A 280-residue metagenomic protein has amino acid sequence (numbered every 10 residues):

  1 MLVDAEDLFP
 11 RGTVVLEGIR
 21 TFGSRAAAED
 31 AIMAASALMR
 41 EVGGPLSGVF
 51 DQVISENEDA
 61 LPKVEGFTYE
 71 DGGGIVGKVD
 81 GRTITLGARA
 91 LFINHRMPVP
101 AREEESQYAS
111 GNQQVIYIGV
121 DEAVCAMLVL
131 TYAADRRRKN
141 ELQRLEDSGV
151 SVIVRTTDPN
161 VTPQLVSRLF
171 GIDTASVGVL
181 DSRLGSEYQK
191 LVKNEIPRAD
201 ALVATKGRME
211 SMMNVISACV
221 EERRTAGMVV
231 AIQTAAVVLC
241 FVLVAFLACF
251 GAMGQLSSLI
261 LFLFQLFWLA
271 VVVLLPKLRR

Functional and structural regions predicted by a protein language model:
M1-T21: Asp-based phosphoryl-transfer active-site loop
L2, I75, Q114-V120, V154-R155: Cytosolic beta-strand hydrophobic patch enriched in CBS
I19-D71, N94-H95, R102-E104: ATP-binding catalytic core of ATPases
G66-G74, A90, Q107-G111: ATP-binding glycine-rich phosphate-binding loop
V79-G81, V120-S258: Conserved ATP-binding TGD loop and adjacent catalytic N/P-domain core of P-type ATPases
Q255-A270: Small-residue-enriched core segments of transmembrane alpha-helices in multipass membrane transport and channel
L275-R280: Juxtamembrane helix-loop transition segments at the membrane interface in multi-pass membrane proteins
